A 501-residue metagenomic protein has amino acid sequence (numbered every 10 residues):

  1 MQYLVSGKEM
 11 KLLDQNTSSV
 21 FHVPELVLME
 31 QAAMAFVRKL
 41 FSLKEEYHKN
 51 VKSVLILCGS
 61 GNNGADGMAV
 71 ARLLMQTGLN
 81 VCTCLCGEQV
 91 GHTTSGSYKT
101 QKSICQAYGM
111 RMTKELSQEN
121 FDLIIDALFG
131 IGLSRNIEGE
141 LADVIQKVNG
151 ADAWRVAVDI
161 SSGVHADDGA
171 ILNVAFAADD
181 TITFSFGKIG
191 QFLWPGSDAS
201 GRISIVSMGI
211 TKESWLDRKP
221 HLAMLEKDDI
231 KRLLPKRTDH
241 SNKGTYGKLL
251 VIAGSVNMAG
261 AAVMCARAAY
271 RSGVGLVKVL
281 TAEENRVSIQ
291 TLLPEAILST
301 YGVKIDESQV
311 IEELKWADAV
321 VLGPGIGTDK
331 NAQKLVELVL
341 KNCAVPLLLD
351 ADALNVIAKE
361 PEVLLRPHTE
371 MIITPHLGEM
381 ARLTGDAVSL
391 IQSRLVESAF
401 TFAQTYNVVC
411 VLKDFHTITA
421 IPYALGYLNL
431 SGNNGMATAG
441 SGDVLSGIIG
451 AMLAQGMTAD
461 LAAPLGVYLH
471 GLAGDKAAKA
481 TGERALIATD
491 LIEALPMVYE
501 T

Functional and structural regions predicted by a protein language model:
M1-C82, S95, Q191-L347, A351 (+2 more regions): Small-residue (G/A/S/T)-rich helix-start motifs and N-terminal tracts that mark the onset
R38-L128, N136-V158, L335, C343: Nucleotide and nucleotide-moiety/phosphate-recognizing core
V90, G130-I131, S162-G163, I189 (+2 more regions): A short, flexible beta-alpha/helix-coil linker loop
S103-G109, G130-I137, A296-V303, G432-G435: Short, structured secondary-structure boundary patches
F121-L123, L128-P220: Internal gly/pro-rich beta-alpha loop/helix module that stabilizes soluble enzyme cofactors or their anionic handles
